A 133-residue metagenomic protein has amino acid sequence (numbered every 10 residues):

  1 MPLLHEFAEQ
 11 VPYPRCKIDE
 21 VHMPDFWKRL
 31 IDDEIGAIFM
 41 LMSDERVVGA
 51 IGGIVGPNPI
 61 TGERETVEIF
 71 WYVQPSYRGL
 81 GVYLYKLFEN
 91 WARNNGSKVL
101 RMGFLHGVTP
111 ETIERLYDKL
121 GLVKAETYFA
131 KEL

Functional and structural regions predicted by a protein language model:
M1-D19: Short amphipathic alpha-helix that is part of the acyltransferase structural core
F26-M40: A short helix-loop-beta-strand connector motif used in the catalytic cores of GNAT acetyltransferases and, in some
M40, R46-V55: Conserved beta-strand in the GNAT
P57-E68: A conserved beta-turn-beta hairpin within the catalytic core of GNAT-like acetyltransferases that forms part
I69-G79: A short, internal acetyl-CoA/4′-phosphopantetheine-binding micro-motif in the GNAT/acyltransferase core
Y83-V99: Conserved acyl-CoA
R101-T112, L133: Conserved beta-strand-loop-alpha-helix junction that forms the acyl-donor binding cleft
I113-L133: C-terminal "cap" of GNAT-fold acetyltransferases
